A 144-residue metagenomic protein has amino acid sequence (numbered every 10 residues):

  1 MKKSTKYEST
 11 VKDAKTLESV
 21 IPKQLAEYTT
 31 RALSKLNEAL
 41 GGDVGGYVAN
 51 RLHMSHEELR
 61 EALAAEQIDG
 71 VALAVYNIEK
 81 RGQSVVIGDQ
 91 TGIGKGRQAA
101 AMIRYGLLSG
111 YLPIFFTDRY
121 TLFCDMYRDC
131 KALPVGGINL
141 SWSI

Functional and structural regions predicted by a protein language model:
M1-A32: Intrinsically disordered, low-structural-confidence terminal and linker regions
Y7, Y47, Y76, F115-F116 (+1 more regions): Phenylalanine-focused residue identity feature
E18, L52-H56, L108, L112: Generic, low-specificity signal for short hydrophobic/alpha-helical stretches with a mild N-terminal bias, encompassing
P22-G88: Conserved pre-motif I regulatory segment
E58-L63, Q90, Y111-I114, D118: Conserved aromatic-histidine-acidic binding/catalytic patches
G82-M102: Walker A/P-loop
K95-Q98, M102-I144: Conserved Walker A/P-loop ATP-binding site and its immediately adjacent core in helicase/helicase-like ATPase domains
